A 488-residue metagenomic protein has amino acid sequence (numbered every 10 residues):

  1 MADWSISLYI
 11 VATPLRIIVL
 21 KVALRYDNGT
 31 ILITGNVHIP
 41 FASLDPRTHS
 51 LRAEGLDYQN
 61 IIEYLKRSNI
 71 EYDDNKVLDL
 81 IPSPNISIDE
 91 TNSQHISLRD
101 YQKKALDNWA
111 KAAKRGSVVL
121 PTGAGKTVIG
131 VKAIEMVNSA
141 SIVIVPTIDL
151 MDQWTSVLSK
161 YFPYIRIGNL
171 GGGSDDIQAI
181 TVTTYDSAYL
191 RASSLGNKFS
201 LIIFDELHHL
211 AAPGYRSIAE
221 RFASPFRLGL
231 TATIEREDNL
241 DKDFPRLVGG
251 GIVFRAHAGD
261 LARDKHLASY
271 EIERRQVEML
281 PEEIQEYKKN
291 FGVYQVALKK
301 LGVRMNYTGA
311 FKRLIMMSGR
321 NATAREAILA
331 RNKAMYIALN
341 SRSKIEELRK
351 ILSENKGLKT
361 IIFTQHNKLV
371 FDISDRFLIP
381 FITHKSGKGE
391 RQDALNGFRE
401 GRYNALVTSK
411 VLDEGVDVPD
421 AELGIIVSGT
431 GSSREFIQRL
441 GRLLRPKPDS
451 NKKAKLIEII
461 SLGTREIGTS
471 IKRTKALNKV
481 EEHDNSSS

Functional and structural regions predicted by a protein language model:
A2-L98, K104: Accessory DNA-engaging acidic/polar modules
A113-A133: Walker A/P-loop
M136-K160: Conserved Walker A/P-loop ATP-binding site and its immediately adjacent core in helicase/helicase-like ATPase domains
G168-N169, F371-D372, P380-K410: Conserved helicase ATPase core of P-loop NTP-dependent helicases/translocases
H209-A268: Post-DEXD/H (motif II) to motif III coupling segment of the RecA-like Helicase ATP-binding lobe
R263-K265, I437, R445-S488: A conserved SF2-helicase RecA2
A310-L378, I382: Conserved helicase/translocase motor-coupling segment
L412-S450, L462: Conserved RecA-like helicase motor core of SF1/SF2 enzymes
